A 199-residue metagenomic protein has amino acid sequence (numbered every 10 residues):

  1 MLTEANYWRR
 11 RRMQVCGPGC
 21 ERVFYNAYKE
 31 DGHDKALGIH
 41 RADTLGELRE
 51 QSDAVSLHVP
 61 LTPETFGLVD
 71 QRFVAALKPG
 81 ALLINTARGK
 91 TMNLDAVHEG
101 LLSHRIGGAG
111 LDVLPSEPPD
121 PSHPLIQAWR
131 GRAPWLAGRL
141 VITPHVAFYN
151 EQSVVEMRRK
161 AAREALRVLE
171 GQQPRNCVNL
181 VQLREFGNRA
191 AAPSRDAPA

Functional and structural regions predicted by a protein language model:
M1-G19: Glycine-rich adenosine-cofactor-binding loop
W8, E30-D31, L48, Y149 (+1 more regions): Flexible, glycine-rich phosphate/dinucleotide-binding loops and adjacent beta-alpha linkers at cofactor/substrate
Q14, L48, E164, V168: Short alpha-helical functional segments enriched in proximate histidine and acidic residues
P18, L37-G38, L136: Short, structured coil segments at secondary-structure junctions
F24-N26: Conserved acidic E/D residue at the C-terminus of a beta-strand in Rossmann-like folds
Y28-L125: Rossmann-like adenosine-cofactor binding region
G80, R88-A199: Rossmann-like dinucleotide-binding domain for NAD(H)/NADP(H)
